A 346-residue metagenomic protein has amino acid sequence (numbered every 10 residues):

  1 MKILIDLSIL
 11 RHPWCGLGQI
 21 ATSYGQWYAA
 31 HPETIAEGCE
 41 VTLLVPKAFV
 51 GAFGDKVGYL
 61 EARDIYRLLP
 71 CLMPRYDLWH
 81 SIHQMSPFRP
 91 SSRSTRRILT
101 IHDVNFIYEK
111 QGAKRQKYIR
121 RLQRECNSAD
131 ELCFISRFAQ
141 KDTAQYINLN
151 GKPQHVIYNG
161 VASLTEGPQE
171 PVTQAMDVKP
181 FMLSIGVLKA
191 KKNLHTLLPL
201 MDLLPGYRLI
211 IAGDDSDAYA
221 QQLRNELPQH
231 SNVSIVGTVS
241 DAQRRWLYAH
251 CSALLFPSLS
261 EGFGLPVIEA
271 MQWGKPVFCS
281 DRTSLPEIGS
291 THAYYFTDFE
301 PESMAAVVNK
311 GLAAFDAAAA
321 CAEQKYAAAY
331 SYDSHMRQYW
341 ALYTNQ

Functional and structural regions predicted by a protein language model:
M1-Q346: Carbohydrate transferase catalytic cores enriched for Leloir-type hexosyltransferases
